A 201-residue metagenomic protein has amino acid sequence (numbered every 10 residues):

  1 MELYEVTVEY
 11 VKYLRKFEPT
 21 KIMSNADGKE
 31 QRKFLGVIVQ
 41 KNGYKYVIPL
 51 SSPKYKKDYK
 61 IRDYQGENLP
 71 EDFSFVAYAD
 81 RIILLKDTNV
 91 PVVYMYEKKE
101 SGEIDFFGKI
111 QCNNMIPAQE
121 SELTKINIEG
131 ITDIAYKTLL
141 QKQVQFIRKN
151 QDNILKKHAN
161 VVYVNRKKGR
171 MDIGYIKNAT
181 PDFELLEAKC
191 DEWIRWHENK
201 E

Functional and structural regions predicted by a protein language model:
M1-Q31, V37: Short N-terminal edge-element motif at the start of the domain
T7, S51, Q119: Residues at the C-termini of beta-strands that transition into short coil/loop
Y10, K54, E122: Residue-level detector of flexible, active-site-proximal loop/helix-junction positions within diverse enzyme catalytic
R15-K16, I48-P49, Y59, I126-I128: A short secondary-structure junction signal
T20-M23, Y55, R62-Y64, N127 (+1 more regions): General N-terminal targeting signals
D27-Q31, Q40-S101: Compact nucleic-acid interaction/catalytic patches
P70-E201: C-terminal terminal-subdomain/extension
